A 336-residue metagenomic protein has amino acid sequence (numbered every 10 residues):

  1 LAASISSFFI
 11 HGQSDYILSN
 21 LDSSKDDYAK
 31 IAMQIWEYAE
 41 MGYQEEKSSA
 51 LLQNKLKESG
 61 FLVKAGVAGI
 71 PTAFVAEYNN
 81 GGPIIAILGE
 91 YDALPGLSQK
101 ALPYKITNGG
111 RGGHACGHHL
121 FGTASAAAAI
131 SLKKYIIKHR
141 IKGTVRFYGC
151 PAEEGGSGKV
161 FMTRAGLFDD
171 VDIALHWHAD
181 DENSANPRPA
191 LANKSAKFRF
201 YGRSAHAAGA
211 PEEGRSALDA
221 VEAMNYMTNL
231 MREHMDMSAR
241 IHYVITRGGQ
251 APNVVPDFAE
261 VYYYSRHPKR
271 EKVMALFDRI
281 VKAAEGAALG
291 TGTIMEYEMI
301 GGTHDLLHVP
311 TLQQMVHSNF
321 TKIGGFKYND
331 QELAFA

Functional and structural regions predicted by a protein language model:
L1-Y16: Bacterial Sec-dependent N-terminal signal peptides
Q13-H114, H119, T123-G143: Acidic/His- and Gly-rich active-site-bordering loop/insert found across diverse amide/peptide-bond hydrolases
S24-K25, A32, W36-A39, G60 (+5 more regions): Sec/Tat-exported extracytoplasmic proteins
I35, A76, I87, H118 (+6 more regions): Divalent metal-coordination and catalytic microenvironments
K64, I84-L88, H114, R146-G149 (+4 more regions): Structural recognition of the beta-strand scaffold that forms the well-ordered cores of secreted hydrolase catalytic
P103-G113, H119-L120, I137-P256: Histidine/acidic-residue-rich, glycine-tolerant segments that coordinate divalent metal ions
E222-A336: Metal-dependent amide/peptide-bond hydrolase catalytic core, centered on the "pita-bread" metallohydrolase fold
